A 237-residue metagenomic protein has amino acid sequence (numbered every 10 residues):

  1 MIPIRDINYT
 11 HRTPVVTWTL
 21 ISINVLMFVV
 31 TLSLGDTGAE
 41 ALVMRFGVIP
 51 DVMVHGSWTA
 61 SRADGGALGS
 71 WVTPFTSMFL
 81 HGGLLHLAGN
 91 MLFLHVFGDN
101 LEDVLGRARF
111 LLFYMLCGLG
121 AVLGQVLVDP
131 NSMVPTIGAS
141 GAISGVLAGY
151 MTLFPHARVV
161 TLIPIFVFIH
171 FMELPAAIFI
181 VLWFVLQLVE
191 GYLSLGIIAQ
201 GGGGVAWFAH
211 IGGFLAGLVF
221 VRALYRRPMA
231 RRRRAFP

Functional and structural regions predicted by a protein language model:
M1-P237: A detector for small-residue-rich transmembrane helices and their helix-helix packing motifs
